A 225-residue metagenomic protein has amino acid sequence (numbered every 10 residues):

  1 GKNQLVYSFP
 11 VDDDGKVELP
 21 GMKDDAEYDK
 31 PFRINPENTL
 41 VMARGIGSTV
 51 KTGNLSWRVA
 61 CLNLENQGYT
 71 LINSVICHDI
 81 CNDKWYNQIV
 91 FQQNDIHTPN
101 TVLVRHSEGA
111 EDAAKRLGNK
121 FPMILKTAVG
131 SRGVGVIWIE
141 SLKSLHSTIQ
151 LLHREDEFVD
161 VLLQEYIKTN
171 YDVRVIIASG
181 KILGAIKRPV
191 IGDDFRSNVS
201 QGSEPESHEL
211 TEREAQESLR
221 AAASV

Functional and structural regions predicted by a protein language model:
G1-K2, G180: Internal hydrophobic scaffold segments of catalytic domains
K2-N100: Conserved N-proximal alpha/beta basic substrate-recognition cap immediately N-terminal to, or forming the N-lobe
F32-R33, L62-N63, A114-K115, L152-H153 (+1 more regions): Short secondary-structure boundary/capping segments
R44, V104, R188: Conserved residues at the C-terminal ends of beta-strands
Q67, I76-L162, N170, E212-R213: Active-site nucleotide/adenylate-binding loops and adjacent lid/helix of ATP-dependent enzymes
V134-A221: Phosphate-binding site of ATP-dependent enzymes
S224-V225: C-terminal beta-sandwich/jelly-roll accessory domains of carbohydrate-active enzymes
